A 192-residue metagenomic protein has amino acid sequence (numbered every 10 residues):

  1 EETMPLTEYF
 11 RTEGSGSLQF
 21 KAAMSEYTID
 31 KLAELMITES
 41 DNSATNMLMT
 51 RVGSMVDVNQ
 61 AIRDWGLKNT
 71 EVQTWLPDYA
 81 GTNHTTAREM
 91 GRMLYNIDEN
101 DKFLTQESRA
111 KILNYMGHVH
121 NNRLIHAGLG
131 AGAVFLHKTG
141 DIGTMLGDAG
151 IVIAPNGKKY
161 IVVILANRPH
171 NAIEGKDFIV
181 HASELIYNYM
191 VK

Functional and structural regions predicted by a protein language model:
E1-R11, M55-N59, T105-S108: Short, well-structured active-site flanking segments
E8-K21, N114-I125: Short, mixed-charge aromatic SLiMs
Y9, I37-S40, R51-V52, L67 (+3 more regions): Active-site-proximal beta-strand/loop segments in catalytic clefts of secreted hydrolases
T12-M47, M55: Conserved catalytic neighborhood of penicillin-recognizing serine enzymes
T28-L32, E39-A44, Q73-D78, A131 (+1 more regions): Flexible glycine/proline-enriched surface loops and loop-helix/loop-strand junctions
A33, T45-N100: Mid-domain, small-residue-enriched loop/turn segments at the edges of structured enzyme/sensor domains
R51, D98-R123, G132, T139-K192: Structured C-terminal helix/loop/strand segments within mature extracytoplasmic catalytic/sensor domains
